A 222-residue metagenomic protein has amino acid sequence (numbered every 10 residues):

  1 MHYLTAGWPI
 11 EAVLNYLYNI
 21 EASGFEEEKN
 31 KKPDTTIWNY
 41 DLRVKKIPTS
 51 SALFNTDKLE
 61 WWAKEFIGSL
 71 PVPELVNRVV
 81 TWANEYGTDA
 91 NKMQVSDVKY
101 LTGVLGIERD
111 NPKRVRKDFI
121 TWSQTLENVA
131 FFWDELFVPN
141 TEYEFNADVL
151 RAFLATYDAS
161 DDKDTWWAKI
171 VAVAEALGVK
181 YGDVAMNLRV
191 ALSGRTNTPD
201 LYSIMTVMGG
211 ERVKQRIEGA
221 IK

Functional and structural regions predicted by a protein language model:
M1-P139, S193-K222: Catalytic adenosine-cofactor/nucleotide-binding cores of aminoacyl-tRNA synthetases and other
E144-L192, N197: C-terminal accessory/binding modules appended to enzymatic or scaffolding proteins
